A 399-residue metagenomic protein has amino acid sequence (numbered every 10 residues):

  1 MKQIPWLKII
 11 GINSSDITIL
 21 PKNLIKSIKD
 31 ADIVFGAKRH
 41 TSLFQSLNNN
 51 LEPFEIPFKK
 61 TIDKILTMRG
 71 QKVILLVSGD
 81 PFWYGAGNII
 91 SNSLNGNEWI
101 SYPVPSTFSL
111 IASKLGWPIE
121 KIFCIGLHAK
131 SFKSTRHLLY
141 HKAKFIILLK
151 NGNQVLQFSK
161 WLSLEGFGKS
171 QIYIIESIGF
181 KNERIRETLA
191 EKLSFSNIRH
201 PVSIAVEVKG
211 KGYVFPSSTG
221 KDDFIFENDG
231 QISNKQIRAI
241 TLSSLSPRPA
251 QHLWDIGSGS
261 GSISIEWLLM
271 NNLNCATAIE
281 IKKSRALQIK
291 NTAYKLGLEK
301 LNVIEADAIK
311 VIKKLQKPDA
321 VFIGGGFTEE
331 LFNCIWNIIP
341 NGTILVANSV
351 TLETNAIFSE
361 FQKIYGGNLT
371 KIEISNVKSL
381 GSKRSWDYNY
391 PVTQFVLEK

Functional and structural regions predicted by a protein language model:
M1-S101, S109, L273-A276, E280 (+2 more regions): Class I S-adenosyl-L-methionine
K2-I9, P21-N23, I56, Q71-V73 (+3 more regions): A contiguous loop/helix-start segment that scaffolds small-molecule binding in enzyme catalytic cores
D16, G79-K142, I309, K363-S385 (+1 more regions): Class I SAM-dependent methyltransferase SAM-binding "motif I" and its flanking Rossmann-like core
I232-P249: Conserved alpha-helix/loop element of class I SAM-dependent methyltransferases that forms part of the SAM/SAH-binding
A250-G259: Conserved class I S-adenosyl-L-methionine
S260-N272: Conserved SAM-binding loop of SAM-dependent methyltransferases across substrates and taxa, primarily the Class I
A286-L287, N355: Short alpha-helix immediately C-terminal to the canonical SAM-binding loop
W336-T393: C-terminal substrate-binding/active-site "lid" region of AdoMet-derived donor-dependent transferases
